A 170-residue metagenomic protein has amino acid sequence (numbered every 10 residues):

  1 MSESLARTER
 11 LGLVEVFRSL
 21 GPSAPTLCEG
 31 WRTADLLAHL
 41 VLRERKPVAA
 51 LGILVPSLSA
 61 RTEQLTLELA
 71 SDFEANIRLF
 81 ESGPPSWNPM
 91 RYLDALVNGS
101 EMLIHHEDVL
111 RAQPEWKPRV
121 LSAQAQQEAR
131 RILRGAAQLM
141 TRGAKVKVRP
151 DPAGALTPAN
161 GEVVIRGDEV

Functional and structural regions predicted by a protein language model:
M1-E3, S19-S23, K46-A60, A75-V170: Structured surface interface patches that mediate subunit assembly and partner/cofactor docking
M1-G52: An N-terminal domain-cap segment
S4-E9, C28-R32, Q64, E68 (+2 more regions): Short, contiguous, pocket-lining structural segments that sit at or immediately flank catalytic/ligand-binding sites
A6-G12, L69-E81: Short, charged, amphipathic alpha-helices and their helix-cap/turn boundaries
H39-R43, T62-T66, R131-I132: Alpha-helix boundary/capping detector
S57-S71: C-terminal end-helix/capping segment
